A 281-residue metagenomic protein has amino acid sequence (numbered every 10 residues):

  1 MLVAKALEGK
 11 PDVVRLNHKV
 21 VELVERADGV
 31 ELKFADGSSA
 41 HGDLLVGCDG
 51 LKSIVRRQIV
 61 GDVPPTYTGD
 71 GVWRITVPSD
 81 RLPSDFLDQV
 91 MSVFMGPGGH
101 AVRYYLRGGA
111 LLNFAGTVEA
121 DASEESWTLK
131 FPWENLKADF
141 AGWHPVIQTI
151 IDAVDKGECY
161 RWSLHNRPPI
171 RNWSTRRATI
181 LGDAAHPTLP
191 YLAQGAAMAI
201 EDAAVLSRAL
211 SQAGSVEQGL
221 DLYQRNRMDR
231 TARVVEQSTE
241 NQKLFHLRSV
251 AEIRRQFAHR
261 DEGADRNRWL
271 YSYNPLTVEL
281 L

Functional and structural regions predicted by a protein language model:
M1-P78, S123-W133, K137-D139, P275-L281: Conserved N-terminal helical subregion
K5-A6, G37, D62-P65, P83 (+3 more regions): Short secondary-structure boundary/capping segments
H41, L111, R176-R177: Conserved catalytic motifs of the protein kinase core domain
V46-G47, W73, R103, N135-L136 (+1 more regions): Conserved mid-domain beta->alpha element of the FAD-binding
S79-F86, S123, V146, R171 (+1 more regions): Short helix-loop capping/hinge motifs at secondary-structure junctions, enriched in acidic/polar residues
Q89-E124, L129, W133-P145, L164: Active-site substrate-recognition segment that forms the wall of the catalytic cavity or substrate channel
F257-L281: C-terminal auxiliary extensions adjacent to catalytic cores
